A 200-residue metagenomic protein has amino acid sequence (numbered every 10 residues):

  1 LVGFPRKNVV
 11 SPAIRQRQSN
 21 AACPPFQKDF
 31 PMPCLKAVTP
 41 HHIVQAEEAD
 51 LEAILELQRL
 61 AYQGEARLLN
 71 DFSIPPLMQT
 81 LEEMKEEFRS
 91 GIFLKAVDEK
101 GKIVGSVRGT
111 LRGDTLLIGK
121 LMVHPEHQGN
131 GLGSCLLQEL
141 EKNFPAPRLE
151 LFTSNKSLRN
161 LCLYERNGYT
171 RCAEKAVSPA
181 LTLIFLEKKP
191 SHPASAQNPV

Functional and structural regions predicted by a protein language model:
H42-E56: A short beta-loop-alpha structural element at the N-terminal edge of CoA-dependent acyl/N-acetyltransferase catalytic
L55-M84: Conserved GNAT-fold acetyl-CoA-binding loop/helix
E82-K95: A short helix-loop-beta-strand connector motif used in the catalytic cores of GNAT acetyltransferases and, in some
K95, K102-T110, L117-M122: Conserved beta-strand in the GNAT
L121-Q128, T153-N155: A short, internal acetyl-CoA/4′-phosphopantetheine-binding micro-motif in the GNAT/acyltransferase core
V123, G129-K142, C162, R166: Conserved acetyl-CoA-binding loop-helix of GNAT-fold acetyltransferases
S134-C135, K156-E174, L181: Conserved active-site alpha-helix within GNAT-family acetyltransferase domains
N143-N155: Conserved GNAT acetyl-CoA-binding A-motif
